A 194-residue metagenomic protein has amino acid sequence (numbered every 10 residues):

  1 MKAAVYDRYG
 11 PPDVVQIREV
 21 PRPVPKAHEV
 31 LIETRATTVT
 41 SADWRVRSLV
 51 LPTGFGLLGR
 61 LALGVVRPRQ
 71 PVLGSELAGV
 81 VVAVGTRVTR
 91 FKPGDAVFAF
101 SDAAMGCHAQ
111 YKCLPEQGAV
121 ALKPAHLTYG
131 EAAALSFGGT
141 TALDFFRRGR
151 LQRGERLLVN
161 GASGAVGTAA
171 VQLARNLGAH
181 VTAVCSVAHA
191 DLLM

Functional and structural regions predicted by a protein language model:
A3, T34, V81, K112 (+3 more regions): Terminal peptide-recognition signature
P21-T38, P52-A103: Glycine-rich beta-strand-centered segment in the early N-terminal region that forms part of a ligand/cofactor-binding
A42-R47: Cytochrome P450 core scaffold surrounding the K-helix E-X-X-R motif and the conserved "meander" helix-loop region
A103-E116: A structural motif shared across PLP-dependent enzymes of the aminotransferase-like
G118-Y129, E155: Glycine/charged-rich beta-loop-alpha catalytic/anionic-binding loops adjacent to active sites
A133-M194: Mid-domain Rossmann-like dinucleotide-binding core that forms the NAD(H)/NADP(H) cofactor-binding site
